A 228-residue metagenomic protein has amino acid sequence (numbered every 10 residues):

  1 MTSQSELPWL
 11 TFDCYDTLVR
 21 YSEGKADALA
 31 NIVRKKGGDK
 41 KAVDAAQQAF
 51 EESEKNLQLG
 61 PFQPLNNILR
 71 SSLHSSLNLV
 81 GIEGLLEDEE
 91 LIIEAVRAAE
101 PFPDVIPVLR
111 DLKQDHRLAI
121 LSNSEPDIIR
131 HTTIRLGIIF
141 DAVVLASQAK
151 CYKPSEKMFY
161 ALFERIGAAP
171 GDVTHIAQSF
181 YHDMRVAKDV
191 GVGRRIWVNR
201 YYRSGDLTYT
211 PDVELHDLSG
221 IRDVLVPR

Functional and structural regions predicted by a protein language model:
M1-L10, K41, I106, R110 (+1 more regions): Asp-based, Mg2+/Mn2+-dependent phosphohydrolase catalytic module
T2-P103: N-terminal helical cap/lid subdomain that shapes the substrate entry/recognition surface in HAD-like hydrolases
I32-K36, L79, D115, R135 (+1 more regions): Alpha-helical structural context
